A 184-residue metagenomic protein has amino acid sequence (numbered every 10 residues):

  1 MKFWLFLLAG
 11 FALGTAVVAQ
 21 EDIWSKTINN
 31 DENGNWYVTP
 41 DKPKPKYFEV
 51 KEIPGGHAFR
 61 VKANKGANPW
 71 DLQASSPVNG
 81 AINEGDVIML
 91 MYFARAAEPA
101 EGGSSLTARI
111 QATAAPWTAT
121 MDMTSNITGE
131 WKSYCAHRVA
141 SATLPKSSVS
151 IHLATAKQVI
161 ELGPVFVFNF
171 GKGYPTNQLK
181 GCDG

Functional and structural regions predicted by a protein language model:
L5-G14: Bacterial N-terminal signal peptides
A19-G184: Extracellular and organelle-lumenal recognition/adhesion modules and their flexible linkers in secreted
